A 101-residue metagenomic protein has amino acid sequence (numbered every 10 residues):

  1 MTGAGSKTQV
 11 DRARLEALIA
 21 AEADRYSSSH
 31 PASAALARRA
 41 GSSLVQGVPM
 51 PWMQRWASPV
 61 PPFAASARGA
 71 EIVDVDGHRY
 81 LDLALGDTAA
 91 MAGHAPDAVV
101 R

Functional and structural regions predicted by a protein language model:
M1-R101: N-terminal glycine-rich, Lys/His-bearing helix-loop that initiates the first secondary-structure elements of many
